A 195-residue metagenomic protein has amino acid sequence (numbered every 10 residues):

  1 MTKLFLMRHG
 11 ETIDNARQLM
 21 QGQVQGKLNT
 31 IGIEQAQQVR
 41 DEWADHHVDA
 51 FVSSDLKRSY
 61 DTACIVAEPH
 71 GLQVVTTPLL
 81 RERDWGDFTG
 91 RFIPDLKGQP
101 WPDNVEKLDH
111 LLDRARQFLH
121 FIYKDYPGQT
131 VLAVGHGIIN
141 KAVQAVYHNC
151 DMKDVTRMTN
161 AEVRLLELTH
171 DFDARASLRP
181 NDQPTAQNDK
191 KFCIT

Functional and structural regions predicted by a protein language model:
T2-M7, E11-H70, Q99: Active-site-proximal alpha-helix that buttresses catalytic centers in soluble enzyme cores
L4, Q129-G137: Generic beta-sheet signal
T12, I139-N140: Short active-site segment of divalent metal-dependent hydrolases/proteases that encodes the spacing between
A44-H47, I122-Q129: Glycine-rich phosphate-binding loop signature in dinucleotide/nucleotide-binding domains
V48-P78, T169-T195: Conserved histidine-centered catalytic loops in small-molecule metabolism enzymes
S53-S54, D113, V134-G135: Short beta-strand scaffold positions
E68-Q117: Phosphate-handling substructures
H148-A176: Domain-level recognition of soluble alpha/beta enzyme cores, biased toward histidine phosphatases/phosphomutases
